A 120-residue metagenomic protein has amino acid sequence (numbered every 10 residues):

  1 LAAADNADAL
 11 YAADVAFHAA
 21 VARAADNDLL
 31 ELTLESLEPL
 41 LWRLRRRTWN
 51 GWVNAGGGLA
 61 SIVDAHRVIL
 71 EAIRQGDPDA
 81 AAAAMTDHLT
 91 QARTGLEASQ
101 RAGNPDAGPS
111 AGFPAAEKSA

Functional and structural regions predicted by a protein language model:
L1-T48, A65-E71, A80-A92: Conserved amphipathic alpha-helical segments that form helical-bundle/coiled-coil interaction surfaces
D8, L59-A60: Short helix-capping and inter-helix turn/linker motifs at the boundaries of alpha-helical repeat units
W49-G58, P78-A82: Hydrophobic/aromatic-rich alpha-helical bundle segments in the mid-to-C-terminal region
V53-G57, H66-R67, G103-A107, A115: Short, intrinsically disordered/low-complexity patches at protein termini and at juxtamembrane boundaries
G58-L59, L70-A72: Low-complexity, flexible helical/coil segments
P78-A120: C-terminal effector-binding regulatory domain of bacterial HTH transcription factors
